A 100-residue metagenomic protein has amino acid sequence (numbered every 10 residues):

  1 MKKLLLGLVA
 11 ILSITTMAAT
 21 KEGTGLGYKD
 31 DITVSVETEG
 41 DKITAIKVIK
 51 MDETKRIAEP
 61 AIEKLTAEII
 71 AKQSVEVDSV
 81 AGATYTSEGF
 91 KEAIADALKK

Functional and structural regions predicted by a protein language model:
M1-A19: Classic N-terminal secretory signal peptides
K21-K100: Active-site- and interface-proximal helix/loop "cap" or "latch" segments in soluble metabolic and energy-transducing
